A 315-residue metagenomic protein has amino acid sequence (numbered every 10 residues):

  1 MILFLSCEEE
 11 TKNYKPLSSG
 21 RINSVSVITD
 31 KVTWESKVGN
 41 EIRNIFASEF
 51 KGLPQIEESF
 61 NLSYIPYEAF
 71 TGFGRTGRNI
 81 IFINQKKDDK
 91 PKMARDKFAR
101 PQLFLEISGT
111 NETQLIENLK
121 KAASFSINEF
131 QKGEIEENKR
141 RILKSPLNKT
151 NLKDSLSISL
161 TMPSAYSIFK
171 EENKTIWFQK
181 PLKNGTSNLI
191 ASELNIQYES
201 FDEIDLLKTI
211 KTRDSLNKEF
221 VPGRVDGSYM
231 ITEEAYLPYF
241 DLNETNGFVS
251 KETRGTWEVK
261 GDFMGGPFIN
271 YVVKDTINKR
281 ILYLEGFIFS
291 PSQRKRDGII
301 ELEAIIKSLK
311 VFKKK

Functional and structural regions predicted by a protein language model:
L3-S6: C-terminal motif of bacterial Sec signal peptides marking the signal peptidase cleavage site
T11-N13, D30-V32, P163-R224, S228-I231 (+1 more regions): Secretory pathway targeting signatures of secreted, lumenal, and periplasmic proteins
K12-T29, E35, N84-S145: Solvent-exposed alpha-helical segments and adjacent loops that form catalytic or protein-interaction surfaces
N13, E58-F60, I65-G109, T113 (+3 more regions): Signature of long, low-cysteine stretches enriched in small and polar/charged residues
P16-G20, E35, N44, S48 (+1 more regions): N-terminal "mature-domain start" segment
I22-I56: Short Lys/Arg-enriched alpha/beta "domain-start" segment
T29-W34, I83-D89, T110, L182-N184 (+3 more regions): Short, flexible beta-strand-to-coil junctions
I116-K139, Y166, K279-K315: Surface-exposed amphipathic alpha-helical segments
